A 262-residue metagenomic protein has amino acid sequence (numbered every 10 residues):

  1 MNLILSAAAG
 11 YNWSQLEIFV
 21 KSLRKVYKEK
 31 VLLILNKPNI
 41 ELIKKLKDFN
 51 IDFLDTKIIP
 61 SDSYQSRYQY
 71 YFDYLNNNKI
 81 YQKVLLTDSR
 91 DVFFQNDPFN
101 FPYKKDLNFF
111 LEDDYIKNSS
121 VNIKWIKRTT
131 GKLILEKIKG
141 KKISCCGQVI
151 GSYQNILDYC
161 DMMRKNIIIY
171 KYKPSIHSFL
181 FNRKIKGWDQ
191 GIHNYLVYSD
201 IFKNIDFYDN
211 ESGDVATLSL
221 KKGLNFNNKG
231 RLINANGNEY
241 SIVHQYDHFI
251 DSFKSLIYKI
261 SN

Functional and structural regions predicted by a protein language model:
M1, T129-G131, I250-N262: Membrane-proximal basic amphipathic "stem/tether" segments
M1-Q82, Q154: N-terminal anchoring/stem segment of glycosyltransferases
S14, E41-I43, V92-N96, F101-Y103 (+4 more regions): Short catalytic/ligand-binding loop motif for oxyanion handling, primarily in non-cytosolic enzymes, centered on
L32-I34, K83-D88, F93-F94, N108-F110 (+3 more regions): A structural signal for short, well-ordered beta-strand segments and their strand-loop junctions that often border
S61-S66, K117-I123, S252-F253: Short, charged, surface-exposed secondary-structure boundary motifs
Y70-V121, L157: GT-A fold catalytic core of metal-dependent nucleotide-sugar glycosyltransferases, centered on the diacidic
K124-G140: Short, flexible, basic/aromatic active-site loop/helix in glycosyltransferases
I138-F253: Catalytic core and acceptor-binding pocket of nucleotide-sugar-dependent glycosyltransferases
